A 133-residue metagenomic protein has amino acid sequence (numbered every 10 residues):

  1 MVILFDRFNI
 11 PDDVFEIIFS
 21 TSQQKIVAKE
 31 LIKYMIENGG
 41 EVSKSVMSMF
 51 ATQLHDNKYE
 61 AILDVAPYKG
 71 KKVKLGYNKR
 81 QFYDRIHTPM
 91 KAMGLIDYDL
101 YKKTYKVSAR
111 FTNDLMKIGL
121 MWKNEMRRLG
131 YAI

Functional and structural regions predicted by a protein language model:
V2-H55: Short alpha-helical segments that sit at the start of domains
N9, G39, D64-P67, G130: Short, flexible coil/linker elements and helix-boundary hinge sites characteristic of intrinsically disordered
M49-R80: Short helix-coil junctions and helix-kink-helix linkers
V73-M93: Short amphipathic alpha-helical interaction segments
K102-A109: Minor-groove-contacting beta-hairpin "wing" of winged helix-turn-helix DNA-binding domains
R110-I133: Short, amphipathic alpha-helical interaction segments positioned at domain boundaries
